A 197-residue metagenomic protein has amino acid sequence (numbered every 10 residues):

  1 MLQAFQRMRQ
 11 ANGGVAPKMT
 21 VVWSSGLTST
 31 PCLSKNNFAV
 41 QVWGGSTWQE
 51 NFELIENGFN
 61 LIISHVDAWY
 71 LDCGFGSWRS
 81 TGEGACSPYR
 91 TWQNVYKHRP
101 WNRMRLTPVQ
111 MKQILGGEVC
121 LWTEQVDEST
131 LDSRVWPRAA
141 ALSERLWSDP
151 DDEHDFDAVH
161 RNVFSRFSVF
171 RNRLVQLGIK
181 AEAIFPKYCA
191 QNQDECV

Functional and structural regions predicted by a protein language model:
M1-A39, W43-F59: Active-site neighborhood of glycoside hydrolase catalytic domains
G14-M19, N37-A39, S87-Y96, F156-D157: Short linear motifs at secondary-structure transitions and domain/linker junctions
W23, Q41-G45, Y70, L121-Q125 (+1 more regions): Tryptophan-centered motif/residue detector
L27-S29, A68, Y188: Conserved beta-strand edge residues that scaffold enzyme active sites
C32-L33, D72-S80, E128-D132: Histidine/acidic-residue-rich catalytic or RNA/ligand-binding cores of hydrolases and nuclease-related proteins
W48-L121: Aromatic-lined glycan-binding groove of carbohydrate-active enzymes
K97-V197: C-terminal functional modules
